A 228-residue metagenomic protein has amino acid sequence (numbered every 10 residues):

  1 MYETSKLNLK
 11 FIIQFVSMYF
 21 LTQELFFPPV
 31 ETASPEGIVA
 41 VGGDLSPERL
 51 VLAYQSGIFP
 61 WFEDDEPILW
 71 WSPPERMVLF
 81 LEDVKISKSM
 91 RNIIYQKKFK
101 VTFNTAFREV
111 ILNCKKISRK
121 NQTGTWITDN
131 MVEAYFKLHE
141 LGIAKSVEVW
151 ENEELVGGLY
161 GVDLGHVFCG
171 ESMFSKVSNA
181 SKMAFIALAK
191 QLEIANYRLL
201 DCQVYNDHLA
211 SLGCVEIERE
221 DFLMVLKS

Functional and structural regions predicted by a protein language model:
Y2-S228: N-acyltransferase acceptor-side catalytic subdomain
